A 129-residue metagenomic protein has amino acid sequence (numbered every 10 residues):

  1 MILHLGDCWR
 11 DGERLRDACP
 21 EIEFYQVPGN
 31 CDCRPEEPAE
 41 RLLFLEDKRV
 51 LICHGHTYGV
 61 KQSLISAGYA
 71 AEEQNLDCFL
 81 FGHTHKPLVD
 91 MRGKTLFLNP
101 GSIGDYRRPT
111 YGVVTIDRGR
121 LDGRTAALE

Functional and structural regions predicted by a protein language model:
M1-D7, Y25-N30, L51-H54, D77-H83 (+1 more regions): Active-site neighborhood of phospho(di)ester-bond hydrolases with catalytic His/Asp-centered motifs
M1-L45: Core catalytic region of metal-dependent phosphoesterases/phosphodiesterases, especially metallo-beta-lactamase-like
W9-E13, C31-E36, Y58-S63, F79-M91 (+1 more regions): Active-site environment of divalent metal-dependent phosphoester hydrolases
G12, R16, A67-A71, Y111: Short amphipathic alpha-helical segments and helix-helix/interface helices
C19-I22, G68-A70, L96-L98: Glycine-rich, phosphate-binding/catalytic loops in enzymes
E21, H56-V60, H85, Y111 (+1 more regions): Generic preference for hydrophobic/aromatic residues in regular secondary structure cores
C33-Q74, D105-R107: Active-site-proximal segments of metal-dependent phosphoesterases and phosphodiesterases across multiple
A39, E46, E72-N75, M91-G93 (+1 more regions): Binuclear metal-dependent phosphoesterase catalytic core
